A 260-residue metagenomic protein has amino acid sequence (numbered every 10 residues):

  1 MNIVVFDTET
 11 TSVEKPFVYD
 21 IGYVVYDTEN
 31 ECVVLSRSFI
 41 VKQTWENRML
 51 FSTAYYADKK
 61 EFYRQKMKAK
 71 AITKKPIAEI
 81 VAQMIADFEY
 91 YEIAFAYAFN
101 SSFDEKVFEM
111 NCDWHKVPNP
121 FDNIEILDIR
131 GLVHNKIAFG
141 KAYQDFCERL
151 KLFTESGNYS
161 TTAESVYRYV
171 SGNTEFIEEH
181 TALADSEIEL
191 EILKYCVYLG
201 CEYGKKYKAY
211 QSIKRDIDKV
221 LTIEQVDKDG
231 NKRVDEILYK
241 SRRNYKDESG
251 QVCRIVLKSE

Functional and structural regions predicted by a protein language model:
N2-N111, I255: Conserved non-catalytic scaffold segment of RNase H-like nuclease domains
V13, V18, K116-F121, A138: Catalytic phosphate/metal-binding cores of nucleic-acid and nucleotide-processing enzymes, i.e., regions that mediate
Q43-Q65, R130-A184: Active-site-proximal helix-loop-helix substrate-binding element of RNase H-like nuclease domains
K66-A71, H115-F121, N173-E179: Short, polar/flexible loop-turn hinges at active-site or ligand-entry regions and domain interfaces
E92-S102, K106-V107, N111-C112, E148-E224: Acidic, Mg2+-coordinating catalytic module of metal-dependent nucleases/exonucleases that use a two-metal-ion mechanism
F103-L127: Substrate-recognition/cap helix-loop segment adjacent to the acidic, metal-dependent catalytic center of Asp-based
V220-K246: Acidic, low-complexity, intrinsically disordered interaction modules
V252-E260: Short, mixed-charge low-complexity intrinsically disordered segments
